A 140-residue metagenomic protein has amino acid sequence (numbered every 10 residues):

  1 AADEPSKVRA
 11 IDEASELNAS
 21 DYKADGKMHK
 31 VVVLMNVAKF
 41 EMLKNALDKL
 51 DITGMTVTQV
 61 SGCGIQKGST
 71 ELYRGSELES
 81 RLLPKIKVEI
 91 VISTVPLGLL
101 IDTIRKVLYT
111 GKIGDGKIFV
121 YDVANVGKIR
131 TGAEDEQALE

Functional and structural regions predicted by a protein language model:
A1-E140: Positively charged, small/polar-rich N-terminal and surface patches that mediate targeting and assembly and bind
